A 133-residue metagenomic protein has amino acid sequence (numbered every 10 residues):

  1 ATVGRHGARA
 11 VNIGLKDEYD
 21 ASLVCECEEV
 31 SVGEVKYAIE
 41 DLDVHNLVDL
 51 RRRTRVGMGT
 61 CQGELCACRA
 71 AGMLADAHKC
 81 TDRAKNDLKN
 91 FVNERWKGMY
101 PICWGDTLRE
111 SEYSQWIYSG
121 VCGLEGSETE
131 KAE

Functional and structural regions predicted by a protein language model:
A1-E133: Helix-rich C-terminal "cap"/substrate-channel and partner-interaction subdomain that packs against the flavin-binding
